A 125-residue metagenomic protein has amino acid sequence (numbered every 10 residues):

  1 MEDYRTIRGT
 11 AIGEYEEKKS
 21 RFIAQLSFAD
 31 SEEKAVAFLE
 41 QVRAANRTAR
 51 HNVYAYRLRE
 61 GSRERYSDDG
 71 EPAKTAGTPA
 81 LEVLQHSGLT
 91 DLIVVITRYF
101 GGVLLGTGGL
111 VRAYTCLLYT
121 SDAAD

Functional and structural regions predicted by a protein language model:
M1-T75: C-terminal regulatory domains involved in ligand/effector binding and gene-expression control
S62, P72-L89: Positively charged, aromatic-enriched nucleic acid-contacting surfaces
T90-G101: Glycine- and acidic-rich phosphate- and metal-coordinating loops
L105: Short Cys/His-based metal-binding microdomains
L110-V111: Conserved structured catalytic cores and adjacent interaction surfaces of nucleotide-binding/hydrolyzing enzymes
Y114-L118: Glycine-rich and small/hydrophobic secondary-structure elements
Y119-D125: Conserved small/polar residues in nucleotide/adenosyl-binding loops
